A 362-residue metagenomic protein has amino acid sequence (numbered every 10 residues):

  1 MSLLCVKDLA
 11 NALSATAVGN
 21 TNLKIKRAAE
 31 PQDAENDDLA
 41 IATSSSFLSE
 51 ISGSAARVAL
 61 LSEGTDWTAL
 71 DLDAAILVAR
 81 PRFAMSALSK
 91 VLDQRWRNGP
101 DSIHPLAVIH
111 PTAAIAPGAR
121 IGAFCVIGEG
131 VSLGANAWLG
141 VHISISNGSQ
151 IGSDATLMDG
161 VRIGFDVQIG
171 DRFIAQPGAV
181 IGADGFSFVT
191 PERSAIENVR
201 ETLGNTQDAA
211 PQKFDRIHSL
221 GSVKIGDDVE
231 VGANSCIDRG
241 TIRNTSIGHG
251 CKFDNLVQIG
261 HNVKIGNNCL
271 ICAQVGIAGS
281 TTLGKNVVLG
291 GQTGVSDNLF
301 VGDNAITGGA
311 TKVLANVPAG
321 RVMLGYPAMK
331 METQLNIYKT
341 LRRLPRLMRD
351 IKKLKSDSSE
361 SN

Functional and structural regions predicted by a protein language model:
M1-L106, V167, R172, G178-A179 (+3 more regions): Terminal amphipathic alpha-helical/low-complexity segments used for targeting or macromolecular assembly
I41, S102-S194, E201-K330: Structural signal for interior beta-strand "rungs" in well-ordered beta-sheet cores of soluble enzyme domains
